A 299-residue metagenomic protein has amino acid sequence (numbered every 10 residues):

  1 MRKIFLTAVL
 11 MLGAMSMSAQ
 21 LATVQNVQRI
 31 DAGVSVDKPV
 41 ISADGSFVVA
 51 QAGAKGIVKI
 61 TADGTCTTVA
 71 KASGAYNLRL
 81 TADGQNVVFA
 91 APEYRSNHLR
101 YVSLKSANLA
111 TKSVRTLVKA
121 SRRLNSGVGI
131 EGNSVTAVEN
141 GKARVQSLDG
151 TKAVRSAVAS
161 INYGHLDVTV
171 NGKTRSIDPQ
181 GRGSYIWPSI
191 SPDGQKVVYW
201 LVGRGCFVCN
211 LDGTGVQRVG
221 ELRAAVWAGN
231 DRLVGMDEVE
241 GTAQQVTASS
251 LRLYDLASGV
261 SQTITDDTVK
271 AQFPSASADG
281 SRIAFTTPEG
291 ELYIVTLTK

Functional and structural regions predicted by a protein language model:
M1-I4: Positively charged n-region of N-terminal signal peptides that target proteins for export
L6-T7, K119: General helical structural elements
T7-A8, D267: Intrinsically disordered, low-complexity segments enriched in polar/charged small residues
V9-S18: Hydrophobic h-region of N-terminal signal peptides that target proteins for export in Gram-negative bacteria
Q20-K299: Sequence signature of WD/YWTD-type beta-propeller architectures
